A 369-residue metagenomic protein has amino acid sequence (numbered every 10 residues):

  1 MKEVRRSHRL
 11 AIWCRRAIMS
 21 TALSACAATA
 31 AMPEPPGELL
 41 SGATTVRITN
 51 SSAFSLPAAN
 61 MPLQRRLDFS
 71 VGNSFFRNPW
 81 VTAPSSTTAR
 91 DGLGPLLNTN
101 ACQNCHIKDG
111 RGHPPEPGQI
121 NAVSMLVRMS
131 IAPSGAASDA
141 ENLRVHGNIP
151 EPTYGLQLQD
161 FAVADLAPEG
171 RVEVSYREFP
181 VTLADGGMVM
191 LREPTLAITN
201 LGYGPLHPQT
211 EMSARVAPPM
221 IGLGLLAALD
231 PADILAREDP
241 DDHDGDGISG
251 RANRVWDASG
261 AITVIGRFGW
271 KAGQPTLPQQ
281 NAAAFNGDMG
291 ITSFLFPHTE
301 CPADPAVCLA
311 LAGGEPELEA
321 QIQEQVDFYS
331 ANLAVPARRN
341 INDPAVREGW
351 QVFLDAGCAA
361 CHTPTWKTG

Functional and structural regions predicted by a protein language model:
M1-W13: N-terminal secretory signal peptides that target proteins for export/translocation
R9-A11, M19, T365: Intrinsic structural disorder/low-complexity segments
A11-I12, S24, T299, A306: Secreted/extracellular small peptides and ectodomain modules produced from precursors
R15-A27: Bacterial N-terminal signal peptides
T29-G369: Periplasmic c-type cytochrome electron-transfer domains
